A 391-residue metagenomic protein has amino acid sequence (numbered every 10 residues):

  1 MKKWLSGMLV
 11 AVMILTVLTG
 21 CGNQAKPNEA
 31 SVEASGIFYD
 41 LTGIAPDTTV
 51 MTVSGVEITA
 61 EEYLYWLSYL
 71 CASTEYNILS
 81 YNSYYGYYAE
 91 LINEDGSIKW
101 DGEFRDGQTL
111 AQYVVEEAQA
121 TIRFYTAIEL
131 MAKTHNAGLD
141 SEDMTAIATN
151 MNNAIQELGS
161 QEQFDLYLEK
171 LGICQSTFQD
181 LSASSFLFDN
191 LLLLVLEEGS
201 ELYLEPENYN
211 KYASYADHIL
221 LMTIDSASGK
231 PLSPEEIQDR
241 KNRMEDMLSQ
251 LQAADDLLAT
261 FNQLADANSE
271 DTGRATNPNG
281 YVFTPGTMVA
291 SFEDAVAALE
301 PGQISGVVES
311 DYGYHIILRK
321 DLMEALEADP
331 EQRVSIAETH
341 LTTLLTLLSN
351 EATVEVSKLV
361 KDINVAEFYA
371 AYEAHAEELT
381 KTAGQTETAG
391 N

Functional and structural regions predicted by a protein language model:
M1-Q112, E116, E351-N391: Short, low-structural-confidence N-terminal segments
K3, E57-Y65, C71, E75 (+3 more regions): Solvent-exposed loop/turn and edge beta-strand elements of beta-rich ligand-binding domains
C21-A45, Q163-Q238, T287-N391: PPIase-associated folding chaperone regions across multiple families
E57, E62-L64, S141-D143, T223-D225 (+1 more regions): A mature extracytoplasmic/lumenal domain signature
A72-T121, L130-Y209, E235-Q238, T287: Charged, solvent-exposed helices and adjacent loops that form client-binding or oligomerization surfaces
R123-A132, S214-D217: Periplasmic solute-binding protein
N136-M144, L257-A265, S305-V308: Surface-exposed patches in mature extracellular/periplasmic domains of secreted proteins
D246-S291, D321, A325-L326: Peptidyl-prolyl cis-trans isomerase
